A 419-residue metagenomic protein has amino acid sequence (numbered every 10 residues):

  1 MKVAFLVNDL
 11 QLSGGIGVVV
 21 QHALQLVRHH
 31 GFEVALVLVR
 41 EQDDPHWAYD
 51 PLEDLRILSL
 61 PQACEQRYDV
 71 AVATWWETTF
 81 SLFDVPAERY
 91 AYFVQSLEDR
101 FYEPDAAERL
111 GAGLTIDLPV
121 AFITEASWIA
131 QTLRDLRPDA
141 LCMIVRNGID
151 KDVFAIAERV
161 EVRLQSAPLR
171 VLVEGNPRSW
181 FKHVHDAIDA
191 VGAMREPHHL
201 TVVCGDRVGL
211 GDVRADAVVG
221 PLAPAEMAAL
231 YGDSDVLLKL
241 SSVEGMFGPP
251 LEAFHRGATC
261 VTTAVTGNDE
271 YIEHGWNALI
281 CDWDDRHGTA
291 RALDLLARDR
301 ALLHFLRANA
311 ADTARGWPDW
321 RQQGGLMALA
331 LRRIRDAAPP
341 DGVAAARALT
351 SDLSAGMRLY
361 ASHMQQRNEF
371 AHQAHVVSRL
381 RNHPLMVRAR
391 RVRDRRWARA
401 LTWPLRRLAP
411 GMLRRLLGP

Functional and structural regions predicted by a protein language model:
V18, D135-L136, I149-R214: Conserved catalytic-core segment of nucleotide-activated headgroup transferases in glycan assembly
P61, P104-F122: Membrane-proximal helix-turn-helix segments that form the acceptor-binding/catalytic region of lipid-linked
L118-R134, P138-I156: Donor nucleotide-sugar binding/catalytic pocket of nucleotide-sugar-dependent glycosyltransferases
A229-S234: Short alpha-helical donor nucleotide-sugar binding micro-motif in glycosyltransferases
S242-V243: Aromatic "clamp/platform" in nucleotide-sugar-dependent glycosyltransferases that forms part of the donor/acceptor
T259-T262: Short hydrophobic beta-strand element within catalytic cores of glycosyltransferases and related nucleotide-activated
H274-G275, L279-D285, L295-R300: Conserved acidic donor-binding segment of nucleotide-sugar-dependent glycosyltransferases
A301-R358: A charged, aromatic-enriched C-terminal amphipathic alpha-helix characteristic of glycosyltransferases across folds
